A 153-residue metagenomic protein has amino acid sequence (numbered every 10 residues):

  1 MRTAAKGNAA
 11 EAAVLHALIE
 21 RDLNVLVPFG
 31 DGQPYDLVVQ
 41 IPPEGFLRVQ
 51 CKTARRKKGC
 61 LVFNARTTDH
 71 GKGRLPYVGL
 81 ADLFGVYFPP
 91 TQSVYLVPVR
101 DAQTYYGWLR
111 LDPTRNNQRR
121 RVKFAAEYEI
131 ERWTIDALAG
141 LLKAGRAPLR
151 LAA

Functional and structural regions predicted by a protein language model:
M1-Q33, V38-A153: Mixed-charge (Asp/Glu-Lys/Arg
